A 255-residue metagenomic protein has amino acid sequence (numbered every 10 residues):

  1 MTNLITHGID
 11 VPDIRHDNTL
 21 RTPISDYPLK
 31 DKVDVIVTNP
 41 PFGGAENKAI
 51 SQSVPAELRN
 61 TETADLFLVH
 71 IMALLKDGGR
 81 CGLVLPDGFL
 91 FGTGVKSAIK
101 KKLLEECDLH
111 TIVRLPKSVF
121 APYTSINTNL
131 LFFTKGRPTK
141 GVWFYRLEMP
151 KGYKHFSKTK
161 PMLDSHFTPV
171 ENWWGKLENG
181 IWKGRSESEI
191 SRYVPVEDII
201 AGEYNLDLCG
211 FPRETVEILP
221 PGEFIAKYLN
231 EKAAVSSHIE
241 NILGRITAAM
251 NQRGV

Functional and structural regions predicted by a protein language model:
M1-D10: Short, conserved SAM-binding/catalytic segment of Class I S-adenosyl-L-methionine-dependent methyltransferases
I9-P12, D108: A short helix-to-beta-strand connector/capping loop
H16, R21-P23, P28-V255: A conserved structural/catalytic subdomain of Rossmann-like adenosyl-cofactor enzymes
